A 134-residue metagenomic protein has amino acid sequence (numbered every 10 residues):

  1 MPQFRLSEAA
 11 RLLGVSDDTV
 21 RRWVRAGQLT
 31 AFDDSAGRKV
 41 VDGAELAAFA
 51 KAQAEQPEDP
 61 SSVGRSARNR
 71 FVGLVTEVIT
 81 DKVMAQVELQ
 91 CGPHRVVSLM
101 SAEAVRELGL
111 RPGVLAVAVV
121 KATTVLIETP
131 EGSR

Functional and structural regions predicted by a protein language model:
M1, R21, V105-G109: Short, surface-exposed secondary-structure edge patches
M1-V15: Polyanion-binding surface elements
L13-R38: Major-groove DNA-recognition helix of helix-turn-helix-type DNA-binding domains
T30-A52: Short helix-start
A48-A67: Short boundary/loop segments of OB/S1/cold-shock single-stranded nucleic-acid-binding domains
S61-R134: Mid-protein regulatory/catalytic core that forms ligand/cofactor-binding pockets and protein-protein interaction
